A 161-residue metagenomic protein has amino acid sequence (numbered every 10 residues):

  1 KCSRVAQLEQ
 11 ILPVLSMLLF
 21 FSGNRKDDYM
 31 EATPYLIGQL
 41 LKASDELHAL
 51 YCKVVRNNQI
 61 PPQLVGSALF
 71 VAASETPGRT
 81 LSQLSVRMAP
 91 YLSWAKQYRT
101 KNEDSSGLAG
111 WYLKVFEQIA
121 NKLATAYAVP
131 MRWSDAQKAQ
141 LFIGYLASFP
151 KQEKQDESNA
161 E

Functional and structural regions predicted by a protein language model:
K1-E161: Intrinsic-disorder/low-complexity detector
